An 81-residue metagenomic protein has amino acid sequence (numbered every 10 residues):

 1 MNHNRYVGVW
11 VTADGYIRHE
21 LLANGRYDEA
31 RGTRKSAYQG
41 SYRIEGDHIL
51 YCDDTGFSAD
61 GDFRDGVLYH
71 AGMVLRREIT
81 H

Functional and structural regions predicted by a protein language model:
M1-H81: Lipid interaction determinants
